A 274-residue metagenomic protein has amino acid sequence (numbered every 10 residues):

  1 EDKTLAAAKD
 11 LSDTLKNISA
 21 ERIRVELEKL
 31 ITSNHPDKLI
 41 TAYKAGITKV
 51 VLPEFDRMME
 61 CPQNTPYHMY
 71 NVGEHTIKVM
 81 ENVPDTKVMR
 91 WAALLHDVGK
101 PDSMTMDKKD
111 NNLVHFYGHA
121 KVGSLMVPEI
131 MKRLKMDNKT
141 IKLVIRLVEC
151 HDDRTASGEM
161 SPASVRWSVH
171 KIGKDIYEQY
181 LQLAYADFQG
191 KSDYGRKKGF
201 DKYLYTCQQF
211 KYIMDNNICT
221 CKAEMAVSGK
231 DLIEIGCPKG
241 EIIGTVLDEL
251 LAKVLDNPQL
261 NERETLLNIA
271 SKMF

Functional and structural regions predicted by a protein language model:
E1-G118, V122-K139, E241-V254, P258-F274: Glycine- and charge-enriched loop/helix tracts that form the active or gating conduit in phosphate/cation-handling
K49-V51, Y185, E224: FIC/Doc superfamily catalytic core
F55, S168, V227: Short clusters of hydrophobic/aromatic residues that line enzyme substrate/ligand-binding pockets
Q63-G73, I77-E81, M136-R196: Histidine/acidic-rich helix-loop-helix segments that form or flank divalent-metal centers in metalloenzyme catalytic
V88-M89, Q179, T220: Alpha-helical hydrophobic/aromatic positions enriched in membrane-embedded helices and signal peptides
S124-P128, I145, G229: An amphipathic alpha-helix signature
E129-R133, G190-F274: Charged substrate- and nucleic-acid-binding regions of tRNA-handling and nucleotidyl-transfer enzymes, centered on
